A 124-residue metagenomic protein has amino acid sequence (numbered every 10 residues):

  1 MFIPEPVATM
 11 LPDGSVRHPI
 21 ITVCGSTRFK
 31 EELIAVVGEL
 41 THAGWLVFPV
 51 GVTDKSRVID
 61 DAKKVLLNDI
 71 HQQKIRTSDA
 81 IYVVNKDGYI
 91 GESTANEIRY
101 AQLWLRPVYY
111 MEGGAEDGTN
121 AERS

Functional and structural regions predicted by a protein language model:
M1-S124: Conserved catalytic or regulatory cores that recognize and/or transform ribose-phosphate-containing ligands
